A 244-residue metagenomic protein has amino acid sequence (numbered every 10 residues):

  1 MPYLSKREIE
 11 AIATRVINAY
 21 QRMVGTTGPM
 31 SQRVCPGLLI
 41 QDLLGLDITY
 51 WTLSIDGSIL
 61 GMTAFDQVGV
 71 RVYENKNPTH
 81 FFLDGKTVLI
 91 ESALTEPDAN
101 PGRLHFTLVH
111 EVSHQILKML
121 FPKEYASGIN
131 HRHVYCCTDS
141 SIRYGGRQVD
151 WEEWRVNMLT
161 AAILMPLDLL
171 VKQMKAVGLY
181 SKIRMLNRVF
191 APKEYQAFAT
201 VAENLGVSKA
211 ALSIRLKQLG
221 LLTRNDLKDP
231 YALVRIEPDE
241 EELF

Functional and structural regions predicted by a protein language model:
M1-F244: Active-site hotspot residues in diverse enzymes, especially metal/ion-binding acidic/histidine motifs
